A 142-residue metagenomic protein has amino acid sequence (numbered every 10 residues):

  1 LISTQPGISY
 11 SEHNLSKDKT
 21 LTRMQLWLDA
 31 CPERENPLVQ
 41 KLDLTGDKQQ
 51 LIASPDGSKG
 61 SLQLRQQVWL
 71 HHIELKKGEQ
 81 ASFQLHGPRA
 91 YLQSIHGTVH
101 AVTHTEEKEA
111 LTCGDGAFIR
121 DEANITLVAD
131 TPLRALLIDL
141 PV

Functional and structural regions predicted by a protein language model:
L1-V142: Jelly-roll (double-stranded beta-helix
